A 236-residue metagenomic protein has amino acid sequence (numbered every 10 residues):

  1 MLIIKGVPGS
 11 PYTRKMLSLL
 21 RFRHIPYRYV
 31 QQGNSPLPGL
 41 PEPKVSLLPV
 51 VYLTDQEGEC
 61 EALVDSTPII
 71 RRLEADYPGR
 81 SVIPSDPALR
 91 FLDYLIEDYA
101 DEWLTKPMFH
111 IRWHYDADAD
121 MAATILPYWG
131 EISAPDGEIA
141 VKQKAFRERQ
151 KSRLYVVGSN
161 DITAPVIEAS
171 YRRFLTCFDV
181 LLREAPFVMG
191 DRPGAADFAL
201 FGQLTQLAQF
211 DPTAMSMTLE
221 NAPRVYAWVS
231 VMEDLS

Functional and structural regions predicted by a protein language model:
M1-E138, V188, A208-Q209: GST-like domain detector, emphasizing the conserved glutathione-binding G-site in the N-terminal thioredoxin-like
K106-S236: GST-like fold's C-terminal all-alpha helical module
